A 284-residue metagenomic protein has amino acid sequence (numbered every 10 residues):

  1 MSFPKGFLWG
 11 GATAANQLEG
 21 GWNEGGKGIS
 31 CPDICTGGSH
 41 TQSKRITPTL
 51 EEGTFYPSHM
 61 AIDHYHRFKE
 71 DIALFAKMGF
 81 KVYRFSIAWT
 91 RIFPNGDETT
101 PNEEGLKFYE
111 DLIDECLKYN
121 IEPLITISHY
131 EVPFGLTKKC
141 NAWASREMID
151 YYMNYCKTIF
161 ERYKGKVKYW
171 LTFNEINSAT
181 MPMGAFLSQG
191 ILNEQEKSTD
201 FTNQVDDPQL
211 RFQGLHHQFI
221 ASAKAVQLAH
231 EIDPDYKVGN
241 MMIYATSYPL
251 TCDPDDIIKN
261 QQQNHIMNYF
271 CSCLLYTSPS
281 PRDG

Functional and structural regions predicted by a protein language model:
M1-N102, L106, L112: N-terminal structural segment of carbohydrate-active enzymes
L74-A221, K237-T251: Substrate-binding cleft and catalytic face of glycoside hydrolase catalytic domains, especially the flexible beta-alpha
L112, A225, T277: Aromatic/hydrophobic pocket-lining residues that form π-stacking "cages" and hydrophobic walls in ligand
H216-F219, N268-L274: A gly/proline- and charged-residue-enriched helix-loop-helix capping module
V226-H230: Rossmann-like dinucleotide-binding core of oxidoreductases
N240-N268: Substrate-binding cleft/loops of secretory-pathway carbohydrate-active enzymes
Y276-G284: Single conserved hydrophobic/aromatic residue that forms the stacking wall/gate of nucleotide- or nucleobase-binding
